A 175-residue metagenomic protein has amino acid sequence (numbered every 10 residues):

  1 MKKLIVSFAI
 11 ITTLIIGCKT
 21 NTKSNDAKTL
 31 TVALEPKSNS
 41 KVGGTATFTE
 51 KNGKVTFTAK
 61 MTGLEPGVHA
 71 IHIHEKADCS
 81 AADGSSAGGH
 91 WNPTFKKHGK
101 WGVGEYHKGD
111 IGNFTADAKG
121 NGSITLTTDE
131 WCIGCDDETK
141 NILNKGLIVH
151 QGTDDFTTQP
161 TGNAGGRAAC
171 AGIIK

Functional and structural regions predicted by a protein language model:
M1-L4, K19: Positively charged n-region of N-terminal signal peptides that target proteins for export
I5-T12: Sec-dependent signal peptide hydrophobic core
L14-G17: C-terminal motif of bacterial Sec signal peptides marking the signal peptidase cleavage site
K19-V68, I73-K175: N-terminal leader/targeting pre-sequences
